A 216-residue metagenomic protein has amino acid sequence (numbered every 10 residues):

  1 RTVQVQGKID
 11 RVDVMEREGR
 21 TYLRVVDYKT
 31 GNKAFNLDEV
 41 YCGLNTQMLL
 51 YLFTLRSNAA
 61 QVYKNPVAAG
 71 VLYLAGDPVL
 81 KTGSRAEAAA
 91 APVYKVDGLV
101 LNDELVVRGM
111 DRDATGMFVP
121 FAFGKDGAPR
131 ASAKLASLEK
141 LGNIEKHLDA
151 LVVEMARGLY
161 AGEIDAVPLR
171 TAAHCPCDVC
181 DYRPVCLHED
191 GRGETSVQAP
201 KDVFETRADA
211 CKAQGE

Functional and structural regions predicted by a protein language model:
R1-E216: Structural signature of nuclease core domains in nucleic-acid processing machines
